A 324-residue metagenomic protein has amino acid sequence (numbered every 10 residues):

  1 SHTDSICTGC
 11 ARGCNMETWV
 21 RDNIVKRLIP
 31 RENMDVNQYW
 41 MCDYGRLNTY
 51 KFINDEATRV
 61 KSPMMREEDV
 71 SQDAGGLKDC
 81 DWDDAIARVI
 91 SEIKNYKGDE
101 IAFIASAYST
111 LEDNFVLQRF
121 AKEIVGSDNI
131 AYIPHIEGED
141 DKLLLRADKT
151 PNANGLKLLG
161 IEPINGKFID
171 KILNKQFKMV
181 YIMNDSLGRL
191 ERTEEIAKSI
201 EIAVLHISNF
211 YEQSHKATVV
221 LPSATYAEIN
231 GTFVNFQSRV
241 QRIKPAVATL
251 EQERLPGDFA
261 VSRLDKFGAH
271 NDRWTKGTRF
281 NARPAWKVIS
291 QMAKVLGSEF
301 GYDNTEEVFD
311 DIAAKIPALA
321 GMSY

Functional and structural regions predicted by a protein language model:
T3-C14, M41: Cysteine-centered iron-sulfur cluster-binding motifs in ferredoxin-type domains/subunits of redox enzymes
C7, S106, N281: Glycine- and other small-residue-rich loops at beta-strand/loop junctions that grip anionic moieties
A11, A107, N184-S186: Short, flexible loop/turn elements at secondary-structure junctions
W19-D99, L145, K157-L159, V247 (+1 more regions): Cofactor-/ligand-binding subdomain signature composed of acidic, glycine-rich, tryptophan-containing flexible loops
C42, F103, F120: Conserved hydrophobic/aromatic pocket- or pore-lining residues that grip, position, or stack substrates in active sites
R66-D69, C80, N95-Y96, D113-N114 (+2 more regions): Non-catalytic alpha/beta scaffold blocks inside enzyme catalytic domains
E100-S106: Short glycine-rich phosphate-binding loop at a beta-alpha junction
